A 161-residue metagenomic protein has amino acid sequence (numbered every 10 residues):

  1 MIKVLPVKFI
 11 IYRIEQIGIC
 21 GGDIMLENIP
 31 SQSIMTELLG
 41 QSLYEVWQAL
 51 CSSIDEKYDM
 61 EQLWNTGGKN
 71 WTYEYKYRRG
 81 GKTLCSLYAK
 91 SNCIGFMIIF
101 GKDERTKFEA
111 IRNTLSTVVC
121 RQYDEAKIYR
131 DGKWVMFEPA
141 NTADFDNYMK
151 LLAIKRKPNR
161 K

Functional and structural regions predicted by a protein language model:
I2-K161: Charge-dense, helix-prone N-terminal extensions
